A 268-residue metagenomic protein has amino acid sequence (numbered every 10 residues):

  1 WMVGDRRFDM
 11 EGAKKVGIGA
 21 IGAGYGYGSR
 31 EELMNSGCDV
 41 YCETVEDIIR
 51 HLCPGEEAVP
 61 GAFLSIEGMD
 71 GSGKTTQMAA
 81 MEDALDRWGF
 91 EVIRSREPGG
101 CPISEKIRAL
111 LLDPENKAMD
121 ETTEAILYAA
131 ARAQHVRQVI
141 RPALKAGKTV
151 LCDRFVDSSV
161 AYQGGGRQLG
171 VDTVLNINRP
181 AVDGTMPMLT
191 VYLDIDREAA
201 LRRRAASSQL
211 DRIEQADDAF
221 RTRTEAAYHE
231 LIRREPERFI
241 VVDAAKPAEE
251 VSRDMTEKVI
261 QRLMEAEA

Functional and structural regions predicted by a protein language model:
M2-C42: Acidic, Mg2+-coordinating phosphoryl-transfer loop and its flanking beta/alpha structural elements, shared across
C53-V59, A80-E82, E198-A268: NTP-dependent small-molecule kinase module
I66: Hydrophobic anchor at the beta1->P-loop junction of P-loop NTPases
G71: Walker A (P-loop) phosphate-binding loop of P-loop NTPases
K74: Conserved lysine of the Walker
Q77: Hydrophobic positions on the alpha1 helix immediately C-terminal to the Walker A/P-loop
W88-V182, D254: ATP-dependent small-molecule kinase phosphotransfer cores that center on conserved nucleotide phosphate-binding segments
R154, S158-E230: A glycine- and Lys/Arg-enriched "phosphate-lid" helix/loop adjacent to the NTP-binding pocket of small-molecule kinases
